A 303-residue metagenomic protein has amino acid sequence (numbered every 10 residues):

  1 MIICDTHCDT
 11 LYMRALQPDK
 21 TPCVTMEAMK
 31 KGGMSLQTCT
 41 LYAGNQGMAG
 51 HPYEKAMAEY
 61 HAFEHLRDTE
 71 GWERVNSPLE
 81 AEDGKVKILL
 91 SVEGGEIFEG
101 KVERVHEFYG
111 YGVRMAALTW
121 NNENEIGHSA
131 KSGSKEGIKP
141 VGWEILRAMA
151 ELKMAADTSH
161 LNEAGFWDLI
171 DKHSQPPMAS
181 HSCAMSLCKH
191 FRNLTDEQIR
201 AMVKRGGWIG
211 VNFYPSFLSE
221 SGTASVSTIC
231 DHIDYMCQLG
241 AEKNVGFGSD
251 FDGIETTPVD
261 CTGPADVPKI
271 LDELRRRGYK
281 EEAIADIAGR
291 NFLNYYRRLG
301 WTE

Functional and structural regions predicted by a protein language model:
M1-L118, N124-I138, K189-F247, F251-E303: N-terminal hydrophobic targeting/anchoring segments and the immediately downstream early-domain regions of hydrolases
K101-V105, N162-Q175: Distinct, well-ordered alpha-helical segments
K135-R147: Active-site glycine-rich loop that binds ribose-phosphate moieties when present
E144-M149, Q198-M202: Catalytic-core regions built around general acid/base machinery
M154-L161: Catalytic beta/alpha-barrel core
L161, S182-A184, N212-P215: Histidine- and/or cysteine-centered catalytic micro-motif in compact active-site loops
P176-S182: Short hydrophobic/aromatic-enriched beta-strand-loop microsegments
